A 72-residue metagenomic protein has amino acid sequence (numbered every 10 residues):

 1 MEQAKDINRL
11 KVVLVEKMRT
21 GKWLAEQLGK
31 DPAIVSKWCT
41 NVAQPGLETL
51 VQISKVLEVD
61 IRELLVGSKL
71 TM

Functional and structural regions predicted by a protein language model:
M1-A4, V12-V13, M18, K37 (+2 more regions): Short, charged recognition helix plus adjacent turn of helix-turn-helix-like nucleic-acid-binding domains
K11, K22, V51: Residues within the helices of the helix-turn-helix
M18-K37: Short alpha-helical DNA-recognition segment
R19, P45-E48: Residue-level signal for the short linker/turn that defines the boundary of a DNA-recognition helix
G29, T40, K69: Residue-level detection of the helix-turn-helix DNA-binding "recognition helix"
A33, A43, R62: Key DNA-contact positions within bacterial/archaeal DNA-binding proteins
E48-E63: DNA major-groove recognition helix of helix-turn-helix/homeodomain DNA-binding modules
